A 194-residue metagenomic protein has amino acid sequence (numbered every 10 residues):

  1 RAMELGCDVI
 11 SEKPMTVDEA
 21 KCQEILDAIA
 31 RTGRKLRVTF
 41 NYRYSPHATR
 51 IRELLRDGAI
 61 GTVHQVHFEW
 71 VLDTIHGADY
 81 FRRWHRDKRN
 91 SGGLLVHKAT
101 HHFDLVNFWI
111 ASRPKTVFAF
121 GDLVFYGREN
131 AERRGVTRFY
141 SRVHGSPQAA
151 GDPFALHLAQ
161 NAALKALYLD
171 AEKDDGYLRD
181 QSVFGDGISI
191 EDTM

Functional and structural regions predicted by a protein language model:
R1-R43, G58: Beta-strand-loop-alpha-helix segment that lines the small-molecule cofactor/substrate pocket of alpha/beta enzymes
D8, H102-D104, D192: Acidic side chains
A20, G58, H97-K98, I188-E191: A generic fold-level signal
I29, D57, F108, D186-G187: Sterically constrained small-residue positions within well-ordered secondary structures of folded domains
R34, Y42-Q181: Predominantly a Rossmann-like dinucleotide-binding segment in NAD(P)-dependent oxidoreductases
Y177, V183-M194: Glycine-enriched catalytic-core subsegment of oxygenase/oxidase enzymes
